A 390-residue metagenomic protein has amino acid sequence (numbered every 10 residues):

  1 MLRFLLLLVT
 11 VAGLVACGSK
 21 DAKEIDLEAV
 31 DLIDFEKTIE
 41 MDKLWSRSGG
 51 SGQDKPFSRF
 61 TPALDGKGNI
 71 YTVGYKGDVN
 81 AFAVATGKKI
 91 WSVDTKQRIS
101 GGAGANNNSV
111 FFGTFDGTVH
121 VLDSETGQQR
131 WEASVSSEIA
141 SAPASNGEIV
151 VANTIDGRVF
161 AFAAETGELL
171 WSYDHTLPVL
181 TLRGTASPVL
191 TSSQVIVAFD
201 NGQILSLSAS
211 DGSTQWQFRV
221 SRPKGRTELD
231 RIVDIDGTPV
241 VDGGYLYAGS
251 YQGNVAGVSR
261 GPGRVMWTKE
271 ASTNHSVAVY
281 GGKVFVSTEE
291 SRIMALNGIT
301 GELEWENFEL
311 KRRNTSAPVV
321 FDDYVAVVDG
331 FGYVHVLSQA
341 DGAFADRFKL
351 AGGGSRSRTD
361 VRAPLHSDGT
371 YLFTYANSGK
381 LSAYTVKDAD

Functional and structural regions predicted by a protein language model:
G18-D21: Bacterial signal peptide processing site
K23, L27, T38-A63, W91-N106 (+7 more regions): Extracytoplasmic beta-rich repeat domains
N69-Y71, V110-F112, V150-A152, V195-I196 (+5 more regions): Conserved beta-propeller blade signature
G74, T114, T154, F199-D200 (+4 more regions): Structural signature of WD-repeat beta-propellers
G77, D116-T118, G157, G202 (+4 more regions): Short coil/turn segments within WD40 beta-propeller repeats
A83-T86, D123-T126, A163-T166, A209-D211 (+4 more regions): Short loop/turn segments that connect beta-strands within beta-propeller blades
S287-M294, E302-V336: Loop/turn-rich, solvent-exposed surfaces of beta-rich toroidal or solenoidal domains
